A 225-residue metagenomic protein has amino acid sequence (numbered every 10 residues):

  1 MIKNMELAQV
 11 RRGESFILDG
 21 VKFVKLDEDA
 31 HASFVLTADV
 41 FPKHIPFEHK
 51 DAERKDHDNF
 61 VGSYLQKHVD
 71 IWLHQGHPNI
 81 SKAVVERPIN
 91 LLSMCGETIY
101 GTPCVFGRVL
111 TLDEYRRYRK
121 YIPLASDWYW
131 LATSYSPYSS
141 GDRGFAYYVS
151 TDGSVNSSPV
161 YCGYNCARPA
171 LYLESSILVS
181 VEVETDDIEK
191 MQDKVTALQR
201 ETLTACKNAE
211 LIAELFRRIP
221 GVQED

Functional and structural regions predicted by a protein language model:
M1-E182: Collagenous Gly-X-Y triple-helix signature in extracellular proteins
V181-D225: Short, low-complexity, charged amphipathic interaction modules
